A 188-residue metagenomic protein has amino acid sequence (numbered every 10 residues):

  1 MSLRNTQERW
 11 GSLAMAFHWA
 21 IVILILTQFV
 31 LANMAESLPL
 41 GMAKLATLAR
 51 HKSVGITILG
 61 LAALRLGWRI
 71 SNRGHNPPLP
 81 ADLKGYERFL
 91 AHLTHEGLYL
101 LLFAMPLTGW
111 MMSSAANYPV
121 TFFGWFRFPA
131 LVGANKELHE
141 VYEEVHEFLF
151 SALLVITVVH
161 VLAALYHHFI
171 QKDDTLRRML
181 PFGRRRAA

Functional and structural regions predicted by a protein language model:
M1-A188: Membrane-embedded alpha-helical bundles that constitute the cytochrome b-like, heme-associated redox core of multi-pass
